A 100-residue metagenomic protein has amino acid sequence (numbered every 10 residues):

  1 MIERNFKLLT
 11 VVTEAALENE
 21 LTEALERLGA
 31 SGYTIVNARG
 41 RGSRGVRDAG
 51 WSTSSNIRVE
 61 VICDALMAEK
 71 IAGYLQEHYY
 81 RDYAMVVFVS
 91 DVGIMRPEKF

Functional and structural regions predicted by a protein language model:
M1-F100: Positively charged, small/polar-rich N-terminal and surface patches that mediate targeting and assembly and bind
